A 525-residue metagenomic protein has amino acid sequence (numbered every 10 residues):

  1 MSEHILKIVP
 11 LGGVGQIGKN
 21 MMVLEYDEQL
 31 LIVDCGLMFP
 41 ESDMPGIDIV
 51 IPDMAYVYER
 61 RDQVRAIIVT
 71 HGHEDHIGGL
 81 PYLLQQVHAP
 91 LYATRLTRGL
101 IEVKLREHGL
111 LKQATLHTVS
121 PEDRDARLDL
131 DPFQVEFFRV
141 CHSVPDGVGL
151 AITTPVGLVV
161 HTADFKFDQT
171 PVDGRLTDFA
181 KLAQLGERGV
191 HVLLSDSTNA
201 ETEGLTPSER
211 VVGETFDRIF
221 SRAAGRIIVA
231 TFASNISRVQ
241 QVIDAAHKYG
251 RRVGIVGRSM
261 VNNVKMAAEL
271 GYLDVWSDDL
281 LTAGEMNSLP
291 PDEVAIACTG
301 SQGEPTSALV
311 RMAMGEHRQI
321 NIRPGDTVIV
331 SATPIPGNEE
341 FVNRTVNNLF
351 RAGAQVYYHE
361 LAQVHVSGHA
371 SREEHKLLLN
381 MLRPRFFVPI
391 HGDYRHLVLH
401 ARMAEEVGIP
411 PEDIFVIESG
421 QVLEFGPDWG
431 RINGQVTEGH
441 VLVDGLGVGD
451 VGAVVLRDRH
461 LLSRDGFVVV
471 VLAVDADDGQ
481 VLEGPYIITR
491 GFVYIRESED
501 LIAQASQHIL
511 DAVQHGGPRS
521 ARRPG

Functional and structural regions predicted by a protein language model:
M1-I68, H73-L289, S307-N321, E340-R344: His/Asp/Glu-rich metal-coordinating catalytic cores of metallo-dependent phosphodiesterases/hydrolases acting on
V87-A89, R522-G525: A short, hydrophobic/aromatic-rich structural module that often spans a beta strand with its adjoining loop
E201-S331, I335-P524: Hard-cation-handling environments
